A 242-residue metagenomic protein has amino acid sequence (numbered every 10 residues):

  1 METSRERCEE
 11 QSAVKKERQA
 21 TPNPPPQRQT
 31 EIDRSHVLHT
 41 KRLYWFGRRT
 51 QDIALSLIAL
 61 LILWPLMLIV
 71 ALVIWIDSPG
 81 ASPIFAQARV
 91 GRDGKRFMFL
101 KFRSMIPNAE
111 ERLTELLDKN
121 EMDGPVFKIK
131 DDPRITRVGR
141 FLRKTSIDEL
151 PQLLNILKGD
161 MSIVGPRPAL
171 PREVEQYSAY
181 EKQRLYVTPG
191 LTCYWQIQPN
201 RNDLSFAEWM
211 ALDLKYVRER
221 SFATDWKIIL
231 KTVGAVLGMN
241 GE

Functional and structural regions predicted by a protein language model:
M1-L61, K182, Y216-R218, M239-E242: N-terminal hydrophobic signal-anchor/signal peptide
P24-Q27, I84-P133, T192-W209: Short, glycine-rich, amphipathic interfacial segments at transmembrane boundaries or analogous
Q29, D148-L157, I197-D203: Hydrophobic alpha-helical segments characteristic of transmembrane helices
H39-E110, I228-E242: A hydrophobic, helix-centered structural microdomain
F46-R49, I62, R134, S146-E149 (+1 more regions): An acidic site on a long C-lobe helix of protein kinase domains
M122-T188, I228-V236: A short, structured surface patch at a secondary-structure boundary
P166, P199, E219: Short, conserved catalytic or interaction motifs in soluble domains
A207-V217: Short helix/strand-capping connector loops at secondary-structure junctions
